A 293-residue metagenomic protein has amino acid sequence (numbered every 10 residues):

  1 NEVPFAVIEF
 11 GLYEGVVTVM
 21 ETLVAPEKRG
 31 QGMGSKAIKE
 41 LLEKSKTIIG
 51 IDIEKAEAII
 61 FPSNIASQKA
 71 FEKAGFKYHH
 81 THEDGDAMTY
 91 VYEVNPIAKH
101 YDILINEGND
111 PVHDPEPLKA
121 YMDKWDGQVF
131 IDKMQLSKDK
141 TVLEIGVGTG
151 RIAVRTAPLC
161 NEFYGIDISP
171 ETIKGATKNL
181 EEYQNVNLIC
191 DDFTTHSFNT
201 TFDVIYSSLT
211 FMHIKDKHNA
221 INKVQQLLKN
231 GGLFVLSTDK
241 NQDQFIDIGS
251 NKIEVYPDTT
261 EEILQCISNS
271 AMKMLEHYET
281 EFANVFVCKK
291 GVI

Functional and structural regions predicted by a protein language model:
N1-M20, A25, K44, H82: Acetyl-CoA-dependent GNAT
G30-K44, K69, K73: Conserved acetyl-CoA-binding loop-helix of GNAT-fold acetyltransferases
E57-Q68: Conserved beta-strand-loop-alpha-helix junction that forms the acyl-donor binding cleft
N95-Q135, Q242: Conserved class I S-adenosyl-L-methionine
T149-T194: Class I SAM-dependent methyltransferase SAM/SAH-binding core
Y206: A conserved beta-strand element that flanks and buttresses the S-adenosyl-L-methionine
H218-N230: A short glycine-rich, Lys/Arg-flanked "PGG" loop and its adjoining helix->strand segment in the class I
G231-T238: Conserved beta-strand signature within the Rossmann-like core of class I S-adenosyl-L-methionine
